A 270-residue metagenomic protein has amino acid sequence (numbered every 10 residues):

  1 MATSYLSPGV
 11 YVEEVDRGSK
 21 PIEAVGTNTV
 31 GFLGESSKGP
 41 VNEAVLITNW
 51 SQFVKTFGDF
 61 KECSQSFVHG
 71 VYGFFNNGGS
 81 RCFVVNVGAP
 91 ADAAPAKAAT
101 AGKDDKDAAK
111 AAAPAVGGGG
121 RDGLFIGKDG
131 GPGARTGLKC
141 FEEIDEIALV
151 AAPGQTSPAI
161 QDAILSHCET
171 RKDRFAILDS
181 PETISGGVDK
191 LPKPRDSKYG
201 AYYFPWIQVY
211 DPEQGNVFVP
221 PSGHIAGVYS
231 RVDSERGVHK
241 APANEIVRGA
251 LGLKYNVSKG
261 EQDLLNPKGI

Functional and structural regions predicted by a protein language model:
M1-I270: A glycine- and small-residue-enriched flexible loop/hinge signal that marks low-structured segments
